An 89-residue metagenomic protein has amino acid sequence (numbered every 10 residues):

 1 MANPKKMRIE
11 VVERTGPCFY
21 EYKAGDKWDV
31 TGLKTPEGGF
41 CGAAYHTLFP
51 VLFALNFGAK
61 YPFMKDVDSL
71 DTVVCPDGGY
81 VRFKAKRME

Functional and structural regions predicted by a protein language model:
M1-I9: Short, basic/aromatic beta-hairpin or loop at an interaction surface
K5, K60-E89: Short, compact, well-ordered microdomains
V12-G16: Short alpha-helix capping/helix-loop boundary micro-motifs
T35-Y45: Short, Lys/Arg- and Gly-enriched loop/turn segments at beta-strand edges
